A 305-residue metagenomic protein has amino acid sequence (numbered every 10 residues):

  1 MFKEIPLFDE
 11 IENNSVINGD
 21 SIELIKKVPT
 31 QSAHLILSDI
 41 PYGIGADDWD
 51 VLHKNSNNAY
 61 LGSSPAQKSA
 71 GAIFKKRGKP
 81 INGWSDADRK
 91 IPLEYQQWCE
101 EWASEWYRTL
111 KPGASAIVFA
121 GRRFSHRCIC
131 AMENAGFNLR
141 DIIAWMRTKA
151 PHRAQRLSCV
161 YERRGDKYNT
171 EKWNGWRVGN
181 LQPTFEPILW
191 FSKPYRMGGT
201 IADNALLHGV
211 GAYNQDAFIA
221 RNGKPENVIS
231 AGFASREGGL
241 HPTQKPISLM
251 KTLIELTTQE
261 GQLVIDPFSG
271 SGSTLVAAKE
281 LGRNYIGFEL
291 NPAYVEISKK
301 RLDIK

Functional and structural regions predicted by a protein language model:
F2-K305: Core catalytic lobe of class I
